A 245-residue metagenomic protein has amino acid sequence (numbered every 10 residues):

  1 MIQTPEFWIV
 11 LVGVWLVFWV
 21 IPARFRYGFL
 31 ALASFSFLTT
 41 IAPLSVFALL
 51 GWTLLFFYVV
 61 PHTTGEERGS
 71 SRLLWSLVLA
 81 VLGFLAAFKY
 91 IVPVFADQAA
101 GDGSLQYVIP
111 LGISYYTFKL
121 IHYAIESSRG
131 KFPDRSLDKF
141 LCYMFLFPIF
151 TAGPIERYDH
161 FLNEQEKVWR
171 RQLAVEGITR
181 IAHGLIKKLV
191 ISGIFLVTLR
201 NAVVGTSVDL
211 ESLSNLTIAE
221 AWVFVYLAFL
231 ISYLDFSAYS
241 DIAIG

Functional and structural regions predicted by a protein language model:
M1-G245: Membrane-embedded transmembrane alpha-helical bundles that form the catalytic cores of multi-pass lipid-modifying
